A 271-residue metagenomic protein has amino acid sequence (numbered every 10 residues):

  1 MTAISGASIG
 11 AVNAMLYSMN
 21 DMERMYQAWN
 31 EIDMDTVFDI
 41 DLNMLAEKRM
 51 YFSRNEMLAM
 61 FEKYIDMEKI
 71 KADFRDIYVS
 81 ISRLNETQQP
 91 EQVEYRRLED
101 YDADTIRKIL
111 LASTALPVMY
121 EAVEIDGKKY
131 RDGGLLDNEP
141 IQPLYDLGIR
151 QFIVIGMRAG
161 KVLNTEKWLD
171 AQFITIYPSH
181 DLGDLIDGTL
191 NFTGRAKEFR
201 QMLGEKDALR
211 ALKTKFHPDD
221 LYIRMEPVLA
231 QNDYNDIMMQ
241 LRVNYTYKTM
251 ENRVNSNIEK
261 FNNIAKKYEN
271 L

Functional and structural regions predicted by a protein language model:
M1-A7, M15-L271: Patatin-like phospholipase
